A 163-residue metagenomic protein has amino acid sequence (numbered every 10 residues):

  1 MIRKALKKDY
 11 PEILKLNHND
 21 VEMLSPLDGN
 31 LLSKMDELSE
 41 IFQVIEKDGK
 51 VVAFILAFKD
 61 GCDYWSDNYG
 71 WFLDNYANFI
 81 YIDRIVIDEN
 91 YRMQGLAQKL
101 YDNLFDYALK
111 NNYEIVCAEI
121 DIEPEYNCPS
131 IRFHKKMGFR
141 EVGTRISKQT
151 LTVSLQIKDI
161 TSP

Functional and structural regions predicted by a protein language model:
M1-I13: A short beta-loop-alpha structural element at the N-terminal edge of CoA-dependent acyl/N-acetyltransferase catalytic
E22-D48: Active-site rim helix/loop that mediates acceptor-substrate recognition in acyltransferases
K50-A53: Glycine-rich acetyl-CoA-binding "A-motif" of GNAT/NAT acetyltransferases
L56-R84: Conserved acyl-donor/pantetheine-binding loop and adjacent beta-alpha core of acyl/acetyltransferases and related
I87, M93-A108, K136: Conserved acetyl-CoA-binding loop-helix of GNAT-fold acetyltransferases
A108-E123: Conserved GNAT acetyl-CoA-binding A-motif
I122-G143: Conserved active-site alpha-helix within GNAT-family acetyltransferase domains
G143-P163: C-terminal "cap" of GNAT-fold acetyltransferases
